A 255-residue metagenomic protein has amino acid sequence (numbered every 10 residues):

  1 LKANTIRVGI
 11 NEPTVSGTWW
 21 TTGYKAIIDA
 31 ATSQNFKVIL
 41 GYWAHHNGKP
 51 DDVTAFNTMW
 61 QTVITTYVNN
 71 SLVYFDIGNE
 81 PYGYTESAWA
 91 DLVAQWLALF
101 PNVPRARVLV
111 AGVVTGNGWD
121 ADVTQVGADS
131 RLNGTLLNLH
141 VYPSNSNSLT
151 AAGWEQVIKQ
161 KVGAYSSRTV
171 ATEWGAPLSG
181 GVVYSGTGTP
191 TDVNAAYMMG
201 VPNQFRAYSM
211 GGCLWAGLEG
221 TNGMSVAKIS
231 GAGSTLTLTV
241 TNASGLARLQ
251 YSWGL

Functional and structural regions predicted by a protein language model:
L1-N47, V53-N57, A94-R105, P190 (+1 more regions): Aromatic-lined substrate-binding rim segments of carbohydrate-active enzymes
T54-Q61, T65-Y74, G78-G211, W215-E219 (+1 more regions): Extracellular glycoside hydrolase catalytic/binding regions
